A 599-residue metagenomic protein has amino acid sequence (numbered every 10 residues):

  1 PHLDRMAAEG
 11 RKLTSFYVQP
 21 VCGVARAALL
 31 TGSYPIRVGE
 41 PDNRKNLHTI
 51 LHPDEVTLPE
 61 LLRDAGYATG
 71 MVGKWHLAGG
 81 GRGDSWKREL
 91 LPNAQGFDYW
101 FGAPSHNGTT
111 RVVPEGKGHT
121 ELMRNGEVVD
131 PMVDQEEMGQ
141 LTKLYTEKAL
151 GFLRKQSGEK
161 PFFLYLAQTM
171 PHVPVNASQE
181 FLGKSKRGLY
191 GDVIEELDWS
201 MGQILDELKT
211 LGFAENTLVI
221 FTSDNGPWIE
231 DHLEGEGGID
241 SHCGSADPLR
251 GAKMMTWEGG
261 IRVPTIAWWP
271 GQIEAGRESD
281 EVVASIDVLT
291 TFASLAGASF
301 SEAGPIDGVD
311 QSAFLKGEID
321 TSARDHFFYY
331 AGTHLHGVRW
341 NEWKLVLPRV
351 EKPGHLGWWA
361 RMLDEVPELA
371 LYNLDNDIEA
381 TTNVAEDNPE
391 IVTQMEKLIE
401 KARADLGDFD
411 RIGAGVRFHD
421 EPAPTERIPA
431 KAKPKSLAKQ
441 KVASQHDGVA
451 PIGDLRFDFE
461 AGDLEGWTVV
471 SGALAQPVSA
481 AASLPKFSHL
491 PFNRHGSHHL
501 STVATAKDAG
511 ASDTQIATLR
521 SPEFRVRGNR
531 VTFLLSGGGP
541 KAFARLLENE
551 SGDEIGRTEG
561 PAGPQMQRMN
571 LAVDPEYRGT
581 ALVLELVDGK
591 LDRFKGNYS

Functional and structural regions predicted by a protein language model:
P1-A370, N376-K397, K401-A404, F409-R411 (+1 more regions): Formylglycine-dependent sulfatase
S157, G212, T514, V526 (+2 more regions): Surface-exposed coil/turn segments at beta-strand junctions on protein surfaces, enriched
L437-A482: Extracellular carbohydrate-recognition regions
F459, V531-G537, L582-D588: Extracellular beta-strand-rich recognition modules
L500-R530, P540-F543, Q567-N570: Short beta-strands within extracellular/lumenal beta-sheet-rich domains
E523-R525, L535-G537, P575: Non-cytosolic beta-sheet module surface loops
V531-T532, S536, P540-L547, G596-Y598: Beta-strand acidic-aromatic groove motif in beta-rich domains, primarily in extracellular
E548-L582, V587-Y598: Extracellular carbohydrate recognition and processing domains and analogous Trp-centered ligand-binding platforms
